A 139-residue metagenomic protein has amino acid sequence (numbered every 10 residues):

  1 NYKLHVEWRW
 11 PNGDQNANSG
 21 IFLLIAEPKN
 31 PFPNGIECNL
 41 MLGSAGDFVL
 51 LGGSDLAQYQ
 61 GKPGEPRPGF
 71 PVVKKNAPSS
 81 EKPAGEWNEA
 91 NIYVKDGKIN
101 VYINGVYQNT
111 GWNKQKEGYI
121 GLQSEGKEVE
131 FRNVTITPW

Functional and structural regions predicted by a protein language model:
N1-W139: Carbohydrate-interacting regions of secretory-pathway proteins
